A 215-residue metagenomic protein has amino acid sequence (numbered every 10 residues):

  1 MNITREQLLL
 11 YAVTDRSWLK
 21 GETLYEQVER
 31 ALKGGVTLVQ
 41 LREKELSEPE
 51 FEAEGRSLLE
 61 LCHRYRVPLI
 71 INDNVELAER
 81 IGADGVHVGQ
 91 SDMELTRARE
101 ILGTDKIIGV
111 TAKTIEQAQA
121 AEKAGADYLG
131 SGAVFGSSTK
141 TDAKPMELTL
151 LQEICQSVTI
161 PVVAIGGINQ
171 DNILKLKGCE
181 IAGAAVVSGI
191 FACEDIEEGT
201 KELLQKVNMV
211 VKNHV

Functional and structural regions predicted by a protein language model:
M1-M93, E100-Y128, E153, T159-I160 (+3 more regions): Conserved N-terminal beta1-alpha1 strand-loop-helix module at the mouth
T14, S138-T141, V163, A185-V186: Residue-level signal for pocket-adjacent positions within structured domains
E76, T149, A185: Active-site phosphate/pyrophosphate-handling residues
V88-T96, V134-S157: Flexible, gly/pro- and Lys/Arg-enriched active-site loops
S131, V163-I168, A184-S188: Glycine-rich beta-strand-to-loop/alpha-helix junction loops that act as flexible
C179, G183: C-terminal binding/interaction regions
